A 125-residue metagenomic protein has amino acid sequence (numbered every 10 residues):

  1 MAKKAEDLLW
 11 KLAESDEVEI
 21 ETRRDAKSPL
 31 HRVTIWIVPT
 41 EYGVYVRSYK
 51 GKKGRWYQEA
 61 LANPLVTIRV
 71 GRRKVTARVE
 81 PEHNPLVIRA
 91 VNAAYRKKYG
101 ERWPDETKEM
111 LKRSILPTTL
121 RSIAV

Functional and structural regions predicted by a protein language model:
M1-E19: Extreme N-terminal tail/first-helix region
M1-K4, S28-W36, R73-R78: Short low-complexity stretches enriched in small and charged residues
E6-L8, R23-R24, E106-E109: Short, P/G- and charge-enriched loop/turn segments at secondary-structure junctions
W10-A13, W36-I37, R113: Short, surface-exposed loop and linker segments with low hydrophobicity and enrichment for Pro/Ser/Thr
S15-K50, Q58, V66: Short beta-strand segments
G51-V125: Short, structured beta-strand-loop surface elements
